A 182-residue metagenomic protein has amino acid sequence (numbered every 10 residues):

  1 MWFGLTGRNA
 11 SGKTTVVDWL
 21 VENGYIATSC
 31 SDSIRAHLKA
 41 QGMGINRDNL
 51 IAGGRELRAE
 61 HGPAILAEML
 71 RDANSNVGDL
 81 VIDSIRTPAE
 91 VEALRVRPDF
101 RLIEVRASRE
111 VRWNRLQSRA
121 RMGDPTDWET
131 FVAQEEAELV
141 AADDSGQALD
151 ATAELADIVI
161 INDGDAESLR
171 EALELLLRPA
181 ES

Functional and structural regions predicted by a protein language model:
R8, L20: P-loop (Walker A) phosphate-binding loop of NTP-binding proteins
K13: Conserved lysine of the Walker
V16-V17: Post-Walker A alpha-helix
I26, R101, D157-I158, L175: Well-ordered beta-strand positions
I26-A93, G123, D127-V132: ATP-dependent small-molecule kinase phosphotransfer cores that center on conserved nucleotide phosphate-binding segments
A64, R119-A172, P179: Small-molecule kinase domains that catalyze NTP-dependent phosphoryl transfer to phosphate-bearing small molecules
D83-S84, L94-T126, T130: Conserved phosphate-donor/acceptor-positioning beta-strand/loop module used by diverse small-molecule
